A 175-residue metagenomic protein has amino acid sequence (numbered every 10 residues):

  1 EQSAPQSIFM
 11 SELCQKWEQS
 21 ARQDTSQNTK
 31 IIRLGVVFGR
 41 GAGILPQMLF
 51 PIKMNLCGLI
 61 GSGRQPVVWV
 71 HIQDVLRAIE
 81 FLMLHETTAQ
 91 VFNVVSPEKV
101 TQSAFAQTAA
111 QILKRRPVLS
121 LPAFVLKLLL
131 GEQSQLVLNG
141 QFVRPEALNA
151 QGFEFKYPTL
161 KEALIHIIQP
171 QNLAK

Functional and structural regions predicted by a protein language model:
E1-I31: Catalytic helix-loop patch of NAD(P)-dependent Rossmann-fold dehydrogenases
A4-M10, G35-A42, S62-I72, M83: Glycine-rich "substrate-gating" loop/helix at the edge of Rossmann-like oxidoreductase active sites
Q27, F38-Q47, L82-F92, A174: Glycine/proline-rich active-site loop of Rossmann-fold NAD(P)-dependent oxidoreductases
L49-G58, Q65-V100: Alpha-helical substrate-binding/gating segment
V75, I79, V94, F105 (+2 more regions): Non-catalytic, hydrophobic alpha-helical segments
H85-E132, P170-K175: Mid/C-terminal beta-alpha module of Rossmann-like enzyme folds, strongest in SDR-family dehydrogenases/epimerases
S103-Q107, L129-E154: Conserved C-terminal active-site "lid" loop/helix of NAD(P)H-dependent oxidoreductases that clamps the redox cofactor
T159-K175: Amphipathic terminal alpha-helices
